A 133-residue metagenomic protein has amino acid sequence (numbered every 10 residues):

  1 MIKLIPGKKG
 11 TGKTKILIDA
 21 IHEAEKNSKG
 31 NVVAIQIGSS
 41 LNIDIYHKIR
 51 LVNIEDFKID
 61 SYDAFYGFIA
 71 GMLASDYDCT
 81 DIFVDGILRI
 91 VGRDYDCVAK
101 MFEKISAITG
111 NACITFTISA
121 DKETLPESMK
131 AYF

Functional and structural regions predicted by a protein language model:
M1-G71, L125-S128: Conserved P-loop
K3-I5, V32, C79-V84, I114: Generic beta-sheet signal
A24-S28, D44, A74-C79, S106-A112: Conserved catalytic network of the ASCE P-loop NTPase/AAA+ motor domain
D56, L73-S75, V84-F133: Replace "adjacent to P-loop NTPase cores in ATP/GTP-dependent enzymes" with "adjacent to NTP-binding cores
